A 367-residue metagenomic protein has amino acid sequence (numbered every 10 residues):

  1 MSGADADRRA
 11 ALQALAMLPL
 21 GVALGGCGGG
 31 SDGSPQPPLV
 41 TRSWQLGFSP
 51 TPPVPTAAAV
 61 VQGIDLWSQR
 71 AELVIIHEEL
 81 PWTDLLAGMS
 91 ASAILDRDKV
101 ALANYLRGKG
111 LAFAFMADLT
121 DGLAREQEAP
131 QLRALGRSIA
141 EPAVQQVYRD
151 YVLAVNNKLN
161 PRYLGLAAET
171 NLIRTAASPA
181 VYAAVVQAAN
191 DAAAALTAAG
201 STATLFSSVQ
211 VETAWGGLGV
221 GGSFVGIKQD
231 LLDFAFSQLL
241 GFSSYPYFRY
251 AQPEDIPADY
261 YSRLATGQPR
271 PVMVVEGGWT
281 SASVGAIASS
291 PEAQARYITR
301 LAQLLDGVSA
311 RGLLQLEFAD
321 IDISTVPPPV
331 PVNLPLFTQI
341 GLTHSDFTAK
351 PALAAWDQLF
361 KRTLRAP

Functional and structural regions predicted by a protein language model:
M1-V22: N-terminal secretory signal peptides and thylakoid transit peptides that target proteins across membranes
G25-G26: C-terminal motif of bacterial Sec signal peptides marking the signal peptidase cleavage site
P37-A143, G165, G241, Y247: N-terminal substrate-binding region of glycoside hydrolase catalytic domains
I76, R162, A168, G221-E254 (+1 more regions): Aromatic- and acid-rich polysaccharide-binding/catalytic face of secreted or lumenal carbohydrate-active enzymes
Y151-A180: Active-site groove signature of glycoside hydrolases
A189-G222, M273-G278, G312-F318: Aromatic-lined carbohydrate-recognition surfaces of secreted/lumenal glycan-active proteins
I256-R311: Catalytic-core region of carbohydrate-active enzymes that cleave or remodel glycosidic bonds
V284, S289-P291, L316-P367: Aromatic-rich peripheral "rim/lid" segments of glycoside hydrolase catalytic domains that contact and position glycan
